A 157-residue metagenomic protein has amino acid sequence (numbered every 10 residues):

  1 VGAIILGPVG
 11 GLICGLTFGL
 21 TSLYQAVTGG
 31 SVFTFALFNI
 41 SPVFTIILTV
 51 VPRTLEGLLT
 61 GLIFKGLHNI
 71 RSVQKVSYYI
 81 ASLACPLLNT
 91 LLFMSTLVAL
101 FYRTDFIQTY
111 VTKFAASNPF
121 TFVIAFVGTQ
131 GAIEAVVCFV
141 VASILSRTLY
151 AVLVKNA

Functional and structural regions predicted by a protein language model:
V1-A157: Loop-helix junctions at membrane interfaces
